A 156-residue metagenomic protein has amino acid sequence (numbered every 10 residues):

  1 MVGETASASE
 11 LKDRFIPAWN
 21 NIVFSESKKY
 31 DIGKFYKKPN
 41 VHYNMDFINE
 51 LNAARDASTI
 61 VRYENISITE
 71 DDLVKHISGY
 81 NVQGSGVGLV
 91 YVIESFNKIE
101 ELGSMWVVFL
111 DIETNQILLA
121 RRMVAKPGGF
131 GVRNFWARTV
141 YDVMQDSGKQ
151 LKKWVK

Functional and structural regions predicted by a protein language model:
M1-G86: N-terminal segment of the mature soluble domain
M1-V2, N65-G84, F96-K156: C-terminal/domain-edge helix-coil "capping" segments
L89-E94: Generic short beta-strand segments
